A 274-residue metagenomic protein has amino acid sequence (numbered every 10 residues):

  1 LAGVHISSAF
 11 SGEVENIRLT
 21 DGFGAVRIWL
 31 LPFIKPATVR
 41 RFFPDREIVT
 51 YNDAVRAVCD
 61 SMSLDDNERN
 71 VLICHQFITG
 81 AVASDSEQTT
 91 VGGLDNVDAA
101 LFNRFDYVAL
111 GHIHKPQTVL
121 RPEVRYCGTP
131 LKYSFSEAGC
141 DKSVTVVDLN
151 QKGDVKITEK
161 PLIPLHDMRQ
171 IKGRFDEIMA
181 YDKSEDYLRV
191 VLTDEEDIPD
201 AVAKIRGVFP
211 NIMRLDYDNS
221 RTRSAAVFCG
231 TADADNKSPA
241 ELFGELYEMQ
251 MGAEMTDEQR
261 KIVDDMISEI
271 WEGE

Functional and structural regions predicted by a protein language model:
A2, R104, L120, V208-N211: Short, structured coil segments at secondary-structure junctions
A2-G93: Conserved catalytic scaffold of divalent metal-dependent phosphoesterases
I6, T79, S84-V155: Conserved beta-sheet core of the metallophosphoesterase superfamily
F10-G12, P130-K132, Y217-R221: Short, acidic/turn-prone active-site loops that include or flank metal/cofactor- and phosphate-binding residues
V14-V26, L31, V124-Y187: Binuclear metal-dependent phosphoesterase catalytic core
F23-A25, D66-R69, F105, E185-Y187 (+1 more regions): A general structural motif
L64-D66, A100-R104, Y181-K183, V208-F209: Short, conserved loop/helix-junction motifs that constitute active-site signature segments in enzyme catalytic cores
D148-E274: Accessory, non-catalytic peripheral segments of nucleic-acid enzymes
